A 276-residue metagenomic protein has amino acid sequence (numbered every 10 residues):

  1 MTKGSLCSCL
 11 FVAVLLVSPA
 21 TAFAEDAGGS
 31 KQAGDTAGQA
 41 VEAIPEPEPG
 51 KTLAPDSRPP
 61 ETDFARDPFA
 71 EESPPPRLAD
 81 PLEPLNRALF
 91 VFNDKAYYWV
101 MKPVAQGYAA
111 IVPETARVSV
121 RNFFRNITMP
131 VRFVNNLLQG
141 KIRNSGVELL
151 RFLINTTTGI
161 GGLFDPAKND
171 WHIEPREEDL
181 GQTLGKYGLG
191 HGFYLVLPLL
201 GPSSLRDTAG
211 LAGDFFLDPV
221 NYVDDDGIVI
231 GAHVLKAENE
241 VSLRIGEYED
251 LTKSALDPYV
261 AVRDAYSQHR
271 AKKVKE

Functional and structural regions predicted by a protein language model:
M1-G4: N-terminal secretory signal peptides that target proteins for export/translocation
S8-P19: Bacterial N-terminal signal peptides
A24-Q139, D225, A232-E276: N-terminal targeting leaders of membrane proteins
K95, L163, G201-S204, Q268: Solvent-exposed loop/turn segments at secondary-structure junctions within structured extracellular/periplasmic domains
P113, R121-P202: Mid-length scaffold segments of soluble, non-membrane domains
P166-W171, R206-G210, V223: Short conserved catalytic/interaction loops centered on acidic-Pro-aromatic/His motifs
L197-G210, D218: Alpha-helical transmembrane segments of helical membrane proteins, especially in multi-pass transport, channel
